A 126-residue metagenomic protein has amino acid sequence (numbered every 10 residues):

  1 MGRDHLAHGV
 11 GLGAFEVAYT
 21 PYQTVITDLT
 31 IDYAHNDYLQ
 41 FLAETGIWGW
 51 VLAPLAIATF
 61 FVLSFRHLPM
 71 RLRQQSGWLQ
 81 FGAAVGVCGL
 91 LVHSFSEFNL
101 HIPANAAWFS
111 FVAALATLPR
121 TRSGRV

Functional and structural regions predicted by a protein language model:
M1-I31, Y38-F41, T45-L52: TM-adjacent membrane-interface loops and short helices in multi-pass inner/ER membrane proteins
L6, F60-H67, L91-F95: Hydrophobic membrane-targeting alpha-helices
V17-T20, T24-N36, T59, S64-R66 (+2 more regions): Flexible glycine/proline-rich, aromatic-decorated loop/lid segments
I26, H67, R71, F98-N99 (+2 more regions): Membrane-interface elements of multi-pass transporters and channels
L42-T45, W78-F111: Membrane helix-loop boundary segments at the extracytoplasmic
I47-F81: Hydrophobic transmembrane alpha-helices and their immediate junctions
W48-F61, V85-V92, F111-L115: Lipid-exposed faces of alpha-helical membrane segments in multi-pass integral membrane proteins
M70-G77, V112-V126: A juxtamembrane structural motif centered on a specific transmembrane helix
